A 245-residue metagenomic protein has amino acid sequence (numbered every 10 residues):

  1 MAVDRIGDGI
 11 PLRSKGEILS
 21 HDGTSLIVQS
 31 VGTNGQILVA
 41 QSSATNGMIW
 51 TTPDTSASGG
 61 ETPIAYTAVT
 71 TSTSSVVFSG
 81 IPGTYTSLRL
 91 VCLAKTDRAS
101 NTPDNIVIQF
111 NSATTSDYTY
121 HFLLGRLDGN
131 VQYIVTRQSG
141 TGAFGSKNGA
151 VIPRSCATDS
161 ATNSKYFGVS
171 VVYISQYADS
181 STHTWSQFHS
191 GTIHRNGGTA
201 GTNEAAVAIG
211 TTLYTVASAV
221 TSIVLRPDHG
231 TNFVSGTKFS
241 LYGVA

Functional and structural regions predicted by a protein language model:
V3-I6, P11-S25, N34-V39, T52-A245: Surface-exposed molecular-recognition determinants
S25-L26, A44-T45: Extracellular beta-strand scaffolds
V31: Active-site and glycan-interaction determinants of carbohydrate-active enzymes
T45-P53: Short, disulfide-bonded extracellular cysteine-rich repeat modules
